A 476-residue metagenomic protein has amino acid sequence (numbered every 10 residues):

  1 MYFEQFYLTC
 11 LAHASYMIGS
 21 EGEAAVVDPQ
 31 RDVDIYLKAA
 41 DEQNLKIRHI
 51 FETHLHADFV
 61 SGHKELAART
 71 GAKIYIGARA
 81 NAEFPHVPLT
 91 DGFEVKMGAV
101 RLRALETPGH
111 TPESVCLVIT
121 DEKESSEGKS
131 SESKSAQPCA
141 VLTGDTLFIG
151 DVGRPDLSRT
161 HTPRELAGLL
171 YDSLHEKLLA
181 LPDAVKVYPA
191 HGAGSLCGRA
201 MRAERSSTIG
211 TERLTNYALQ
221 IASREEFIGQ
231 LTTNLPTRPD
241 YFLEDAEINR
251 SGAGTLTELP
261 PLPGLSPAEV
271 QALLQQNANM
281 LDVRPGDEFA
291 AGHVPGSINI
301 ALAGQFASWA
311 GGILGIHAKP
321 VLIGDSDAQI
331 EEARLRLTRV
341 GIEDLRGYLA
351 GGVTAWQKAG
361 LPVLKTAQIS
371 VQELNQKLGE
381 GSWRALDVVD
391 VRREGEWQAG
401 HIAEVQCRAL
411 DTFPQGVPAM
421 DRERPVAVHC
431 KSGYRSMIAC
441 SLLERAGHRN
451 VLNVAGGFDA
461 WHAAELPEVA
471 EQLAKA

Functional and structural regions predicted by a protein language model:
M1-K46, L117-I119, K134, C139-G144 (+1 more regions): Conserved beta-strand hairpin/beta-sheet module of binuclear metal-dependent hydrolase folds, prominently
I18, D28, H54, L66 (+9 more regions): Divalent metal-coordination and catalytic microenvironments
A24, R101, T111-L235: Metallo-beta-lactamase
V26-V27, K46-H56, Y75-R79, E106-G109 (+3 more regions): Active-site neighborhood of phospho(di)ester-bond hydrolases with catalytic His/Asp-centered motifs
P29-Q30, L55, R79, T111 (+6 more regions): Active-site metal-binding loops of divalent metal-dependent hydrolases
V33-Y75: Active-site metal-binding motif and surrounding structural segment of the metallo-beta-lactamase
H63, A67-A68, A72-I74, A78-G109 (+2 more regions): Hydrophobic, small-residue-rich alpha-helical packing segments that form membrane-like cores
R154-D156, T211-A253, E258-P260, A278 (+1 more regions): Rhodanese-like catalytic fold shared by cysteine-dependent sulfurtransferases and DSP/PTP-type phosphatases
